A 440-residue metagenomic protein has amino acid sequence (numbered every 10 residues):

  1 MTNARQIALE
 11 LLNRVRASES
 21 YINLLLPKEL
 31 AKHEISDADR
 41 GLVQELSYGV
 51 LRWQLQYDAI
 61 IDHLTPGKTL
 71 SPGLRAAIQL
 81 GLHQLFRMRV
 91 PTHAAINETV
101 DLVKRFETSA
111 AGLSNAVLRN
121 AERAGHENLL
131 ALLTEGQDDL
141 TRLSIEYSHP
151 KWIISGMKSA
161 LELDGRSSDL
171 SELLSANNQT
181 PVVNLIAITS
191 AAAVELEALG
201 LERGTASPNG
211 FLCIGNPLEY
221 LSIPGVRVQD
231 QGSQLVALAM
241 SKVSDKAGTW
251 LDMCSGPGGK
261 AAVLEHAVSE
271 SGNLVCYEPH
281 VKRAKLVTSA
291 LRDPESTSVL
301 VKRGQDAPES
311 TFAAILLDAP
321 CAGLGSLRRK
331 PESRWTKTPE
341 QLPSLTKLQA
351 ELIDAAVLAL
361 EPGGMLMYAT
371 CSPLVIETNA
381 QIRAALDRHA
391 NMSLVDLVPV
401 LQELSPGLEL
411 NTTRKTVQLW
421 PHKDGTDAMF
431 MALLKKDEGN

Functional and structural regions predicted by a protein language model:
M1-N440: S-adenosylmethionine
